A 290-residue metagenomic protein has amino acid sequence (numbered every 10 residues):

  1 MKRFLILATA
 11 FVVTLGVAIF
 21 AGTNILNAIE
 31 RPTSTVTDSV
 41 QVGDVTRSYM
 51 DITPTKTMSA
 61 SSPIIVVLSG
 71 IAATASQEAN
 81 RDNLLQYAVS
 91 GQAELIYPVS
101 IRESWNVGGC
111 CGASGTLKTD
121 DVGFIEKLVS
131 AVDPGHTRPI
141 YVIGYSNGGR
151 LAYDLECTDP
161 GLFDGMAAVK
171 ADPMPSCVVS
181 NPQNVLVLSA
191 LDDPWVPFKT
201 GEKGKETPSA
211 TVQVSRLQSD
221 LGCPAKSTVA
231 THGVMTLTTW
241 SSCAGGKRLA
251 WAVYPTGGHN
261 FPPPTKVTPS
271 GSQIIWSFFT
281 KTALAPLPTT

Functional and structural regions predicted by a protein language model:
A8-F20: Hydrophobic membrane-insertion alpha-helices, especially the h-region of bacterial N-terminal signal peptides
V17-E30: Membrane-interface motif at the C-terminal end of an N-terminal transmembrane signal
T37-K56, S61-Y141, L151-D154, T158 (+2 more regions): Serine-hydrolase catalytic machinery in alpha/beta-hydrolase-like enzymes
A79-L84, K170-C177, H232-W240: Alpha-helical scaffolding within the catalytic cores of extracellular/periplasmic polymer-degrading hydrolases
S100, L191-P194, F198-G201, P255-G258: Acidic beta-to-alpha connecting loop that harbors the catalytic carboxylate
T137-N184, P194: Primarily recognizes the serine-hydrolase "nucleophile elbow" in alpha/beta-hydrolase and SGNH/GDSL folds
N184-L188, D220-T290: C-terminal catalytic histidine-bearing segment of alpha/beta-hydrolase fold enzymes
